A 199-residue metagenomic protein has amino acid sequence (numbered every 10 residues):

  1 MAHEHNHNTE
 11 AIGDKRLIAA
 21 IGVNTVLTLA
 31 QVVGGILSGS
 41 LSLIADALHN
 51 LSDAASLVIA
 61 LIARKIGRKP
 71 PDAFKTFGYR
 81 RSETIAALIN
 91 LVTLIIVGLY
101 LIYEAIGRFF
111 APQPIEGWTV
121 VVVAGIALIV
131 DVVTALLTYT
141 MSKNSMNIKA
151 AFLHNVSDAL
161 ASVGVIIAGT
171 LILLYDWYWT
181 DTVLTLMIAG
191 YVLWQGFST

Functional and structural regions predicted by a protein language model:
A2-A19, S42, L48, S56-T199: Alpha-helical transmembrane segments and adjacent TM-loop junctions that form the membrane-embedded core of multi-pass
A20-A30: The first (N-terminal) embedded transmembrane alpha-helix
V33-I44: Short, hydrophobic transmembrane alpha-helix segments
